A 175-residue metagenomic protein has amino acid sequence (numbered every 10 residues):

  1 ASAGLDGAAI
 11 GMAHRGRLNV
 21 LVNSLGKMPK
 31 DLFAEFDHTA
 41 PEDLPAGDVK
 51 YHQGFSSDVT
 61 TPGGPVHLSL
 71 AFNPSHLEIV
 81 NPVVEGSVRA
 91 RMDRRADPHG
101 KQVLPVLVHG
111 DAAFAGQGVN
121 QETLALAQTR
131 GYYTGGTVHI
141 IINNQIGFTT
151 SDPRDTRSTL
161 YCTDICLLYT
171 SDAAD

Functional and structural regions predicted by a protein language model:
A1-S158: Conserved internal helical-beta-strand scaffold that buttresses enzyme catalytic cores
T159-T163: Short, surface-exposed alpha-helical segments at coil->helix boundaries
D164-L168: Short helix-loop-beta junction
Y169-D175: Conserved small/polar residues in nucleotide/adenosyl-binding loops
